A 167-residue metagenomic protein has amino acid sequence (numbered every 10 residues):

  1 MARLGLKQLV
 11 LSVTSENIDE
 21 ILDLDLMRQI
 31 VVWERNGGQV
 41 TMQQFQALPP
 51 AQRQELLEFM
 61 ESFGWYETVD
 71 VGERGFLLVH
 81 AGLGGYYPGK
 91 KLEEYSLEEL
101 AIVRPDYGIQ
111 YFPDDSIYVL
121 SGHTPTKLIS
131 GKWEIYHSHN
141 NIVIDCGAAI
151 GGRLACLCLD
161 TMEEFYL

Functional and structural regions predicted by a protein language model:
M1-D25, Q29: Core catalytic region of metal-dependent phosphoesterases/phosphodiesterases, especially metallo-beta-lactamase-like
L22-I142, G147-G152, L159-Y166: Acidic, His/Gly-enriched loop-helix segments that form or flank divalent-metal centers in metallo-dependent hydrolases
